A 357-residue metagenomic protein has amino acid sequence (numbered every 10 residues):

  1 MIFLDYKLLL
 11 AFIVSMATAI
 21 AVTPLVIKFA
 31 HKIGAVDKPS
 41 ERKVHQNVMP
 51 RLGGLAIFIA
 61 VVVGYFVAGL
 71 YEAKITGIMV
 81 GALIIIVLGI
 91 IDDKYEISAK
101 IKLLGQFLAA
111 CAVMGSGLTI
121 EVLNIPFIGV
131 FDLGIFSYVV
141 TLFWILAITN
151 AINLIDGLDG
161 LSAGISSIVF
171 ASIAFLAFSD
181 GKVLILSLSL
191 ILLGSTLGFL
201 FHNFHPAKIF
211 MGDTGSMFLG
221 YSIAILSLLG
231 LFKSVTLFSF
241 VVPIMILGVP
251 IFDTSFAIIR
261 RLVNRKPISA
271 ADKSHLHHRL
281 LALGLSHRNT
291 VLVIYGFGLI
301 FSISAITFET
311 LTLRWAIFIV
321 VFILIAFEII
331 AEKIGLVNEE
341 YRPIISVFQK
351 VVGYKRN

Functional and structural regions predicted by a protein language model:
M1-T254: "…together with the soluble PPM/PP2C metallo-phosphatase catalytic core" -> "…together with the soluble PPM/PP2C
L25-F29, I330-I345: Membrane-interface capping segments at transmembrane-helix boundaries
L25-M49, F256-R288, V351-N357: Cytosolic, membrane-interface loops and tails of multi-pass inner-membrane proteins
F232-T236, F322-E339: N-terminal hydrophobic signal/anchor transmembrane helix of membrane proteins
S274, A282-I300, I306-E309: Alpha-helical transmembrane segments of integral membrane proteins, especially multi-pass inner/plasma-membrane
S302-V321: Extracellular/periplasmic helix-loop-helix junctions in multi-pass membrane proteins
E339-N357: Short, highly charged, low-complexity non-transmembrane loops/tails of multi-pass membrane proteins
